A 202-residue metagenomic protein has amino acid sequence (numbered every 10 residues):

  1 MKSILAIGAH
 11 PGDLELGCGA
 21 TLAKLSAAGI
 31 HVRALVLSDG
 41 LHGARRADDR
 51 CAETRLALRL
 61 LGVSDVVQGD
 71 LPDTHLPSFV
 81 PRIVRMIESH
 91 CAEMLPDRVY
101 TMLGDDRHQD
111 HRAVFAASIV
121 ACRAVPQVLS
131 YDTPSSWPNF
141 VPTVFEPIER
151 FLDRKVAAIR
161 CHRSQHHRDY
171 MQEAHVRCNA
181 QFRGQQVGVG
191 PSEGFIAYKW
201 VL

Functional and structural regions predicted by a protein language model:
M1-K2, R98, V125-Q127, T133-L202: The feature marks non-catalytic terminal segments
M1-L95, V120-A124, N179: Active-site rim/loop-helix segments in enzyme catalytic domains that contact anionic ligands
L14, L41-G43, T74, D105-H111 (+2 more regions): Active-site environment of divalent metal-dependent phosphoester hydrolases
R46-D48, R112, F140-T143: Short aromatic-enriched loop/helix-cap "lid" or pocket-rim segments at secondary-structure transitions that line
V63, E88-D105, H111-V114: Proline-aspartate-enriched helix->loop->beta-strand connector
H108-A121, P126-T133: Anionic-ligand binding region
